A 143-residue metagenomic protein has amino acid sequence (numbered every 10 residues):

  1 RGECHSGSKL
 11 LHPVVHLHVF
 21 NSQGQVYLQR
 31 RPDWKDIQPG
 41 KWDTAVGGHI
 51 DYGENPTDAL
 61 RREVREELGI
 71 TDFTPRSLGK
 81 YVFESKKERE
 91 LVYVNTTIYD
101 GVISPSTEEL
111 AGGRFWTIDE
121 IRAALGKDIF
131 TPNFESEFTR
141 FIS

Functional and structural regions predicted by a protein language model:
R1-E3, R31, V82: Short clusters of small/polar residues that mark proteolytic maturation junctions
R1-H16, S22: Acidic, metal-coordinating catalytic segment for phosphate/diphosphate chemistry, firing primarily on the Nudix
G2, G79, K86-S143: Nudix hydrolase/Nudix homology domain
H5-K9, W34-Q38, G113-R114: A short local loop/turn or secondary-structure capping micro-motif enriched for an aromatic residue
K9-L11, Q38-G40, K87-R89: A generic structural micro-feature
V14-V15, N55, A111: Short loop/turn microsegments at loop-to-beta-strand junctions
V14-V46: A glycine-rich, hydrophobic loop/mini-helix early in the fold
Y27-L28, A45-S77: The catalytic Nudix box helix
